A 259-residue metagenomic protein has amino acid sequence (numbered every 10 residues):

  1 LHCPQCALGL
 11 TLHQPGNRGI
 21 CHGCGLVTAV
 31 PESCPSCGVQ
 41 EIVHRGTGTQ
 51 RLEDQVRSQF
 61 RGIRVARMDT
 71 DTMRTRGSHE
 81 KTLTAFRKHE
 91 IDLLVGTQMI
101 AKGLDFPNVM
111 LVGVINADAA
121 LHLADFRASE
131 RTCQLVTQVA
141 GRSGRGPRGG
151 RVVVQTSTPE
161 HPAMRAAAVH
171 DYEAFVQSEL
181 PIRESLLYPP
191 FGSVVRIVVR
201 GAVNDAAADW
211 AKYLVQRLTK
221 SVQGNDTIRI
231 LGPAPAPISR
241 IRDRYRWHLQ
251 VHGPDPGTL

Functional and structural regions predicted by a protein language model:
L1-Q216, K220-S221, A236-S239, W247-Q250 (+1 more regions): Inter-lobe coupling/hinge segments of SF2-like helicase ATPases
N225-P237: Conserved small-domain helix->loop->beta segment predominantly found in fold-type I
T227, T258-L259: Hydrophobic multi-pass inner-membrane translocation pores used for secretion and envelope-lipid/glycan export
